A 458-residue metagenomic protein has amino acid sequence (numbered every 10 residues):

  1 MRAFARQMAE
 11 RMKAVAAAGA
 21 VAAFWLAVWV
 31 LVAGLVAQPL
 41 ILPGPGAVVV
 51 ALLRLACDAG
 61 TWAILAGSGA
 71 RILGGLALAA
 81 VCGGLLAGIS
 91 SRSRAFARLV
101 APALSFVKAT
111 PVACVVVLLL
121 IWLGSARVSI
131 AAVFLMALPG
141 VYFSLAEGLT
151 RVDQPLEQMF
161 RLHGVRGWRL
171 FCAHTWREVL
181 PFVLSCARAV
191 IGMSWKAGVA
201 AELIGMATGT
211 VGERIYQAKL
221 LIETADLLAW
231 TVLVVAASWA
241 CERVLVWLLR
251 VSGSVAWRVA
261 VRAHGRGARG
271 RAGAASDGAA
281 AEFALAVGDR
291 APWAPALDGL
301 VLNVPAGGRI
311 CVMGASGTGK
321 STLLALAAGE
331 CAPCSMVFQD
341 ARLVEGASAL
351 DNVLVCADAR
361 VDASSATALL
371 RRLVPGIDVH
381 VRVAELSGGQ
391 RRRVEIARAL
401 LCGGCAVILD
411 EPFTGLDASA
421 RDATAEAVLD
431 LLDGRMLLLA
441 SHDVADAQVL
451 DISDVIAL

Functional and structural regions predicted by a protein language model:
A131-L135, W168-A201, V234: Transmembrane alpha-helices
R161, A363-D378: Conserved ABC ATPase "signature" region
D340, G346-A359: Q-loop/switch helix immediately C-terminal to the Walker
R382, E411-P412: Walker B catalytic motif
R382-L386, Q390: Conserved ABC ATPase signature
I396: Hydrophobic anchor residue at the start of the ABC signature
D410, D417: ABC-family nucleotide-binding domains
